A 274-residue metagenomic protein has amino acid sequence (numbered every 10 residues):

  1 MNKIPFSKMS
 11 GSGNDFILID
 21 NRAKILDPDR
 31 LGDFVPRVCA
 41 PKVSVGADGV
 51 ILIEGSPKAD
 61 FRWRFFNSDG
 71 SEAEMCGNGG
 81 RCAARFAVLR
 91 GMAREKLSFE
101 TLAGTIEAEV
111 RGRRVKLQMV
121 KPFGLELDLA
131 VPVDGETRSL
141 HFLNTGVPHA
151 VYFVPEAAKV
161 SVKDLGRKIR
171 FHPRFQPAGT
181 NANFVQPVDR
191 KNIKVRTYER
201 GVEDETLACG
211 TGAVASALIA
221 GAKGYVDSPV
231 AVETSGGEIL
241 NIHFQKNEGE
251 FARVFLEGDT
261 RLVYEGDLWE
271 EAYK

Functional and structural regions predicted by a protein language model:
M1-G112, V151-K274: A glycine-rich beta-to-alpha transition motif near the start of alpha/beta enzyme domains, typified by
R113-R114, P122: Alpha/beta catalytic cores of group-transfer enzymes, especially the acyltransferase/condensing modules of polyketide
K121-L140, R167: Active-site glycine-rich loop that binds ribose-phosphate moieties when present
P132-S161: Internal active-site segments that recognize and position negatively charged phosphoryl groups and nucleotide moieties
